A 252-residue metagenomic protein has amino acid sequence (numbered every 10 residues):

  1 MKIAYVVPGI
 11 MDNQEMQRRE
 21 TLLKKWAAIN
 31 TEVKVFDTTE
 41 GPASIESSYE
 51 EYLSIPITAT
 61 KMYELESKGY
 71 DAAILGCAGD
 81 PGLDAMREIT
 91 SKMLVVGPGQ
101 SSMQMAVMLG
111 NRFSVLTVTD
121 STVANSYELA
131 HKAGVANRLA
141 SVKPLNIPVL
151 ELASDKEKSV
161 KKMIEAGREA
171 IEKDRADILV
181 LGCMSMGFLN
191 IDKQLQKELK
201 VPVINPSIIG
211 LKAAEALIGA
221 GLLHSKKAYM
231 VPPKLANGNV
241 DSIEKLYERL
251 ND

Functional and structural regions predicted by a protein language model:
M1-L53, V118-K156, D252: N-terminal glycine-rich anion-binding loop in soluble enzyme alpha/beta folds
V6, S67-C77, R175-C183: Periplasmic-binding protein-like
G9-N13, G76-P81, V118-T122, C183-F188: Gly/Ser/Thr-rich loops at beta-strand to alpha-helix junctions that form or flank small-molecule/cofactor-binding
Q14, V107-P144, L217-D252: Short, glycine-/small-residue-rich phosphate/pyrophosphate-handling segment
S48-E64, K158-A166: Glycine-rich, highly charged phosphate/nucleotide-binding loops
R87-L109, Q194-L211: Short, acidic/small-residue loops that bind anionic groups at enzyme active sites
A130-M184, I191: Active-site rim beta-loop-alpha module in soluble metabolic enzymes
I147, V203-L223: Short, flexible loop segments at boundaries between secondary-structure elements
